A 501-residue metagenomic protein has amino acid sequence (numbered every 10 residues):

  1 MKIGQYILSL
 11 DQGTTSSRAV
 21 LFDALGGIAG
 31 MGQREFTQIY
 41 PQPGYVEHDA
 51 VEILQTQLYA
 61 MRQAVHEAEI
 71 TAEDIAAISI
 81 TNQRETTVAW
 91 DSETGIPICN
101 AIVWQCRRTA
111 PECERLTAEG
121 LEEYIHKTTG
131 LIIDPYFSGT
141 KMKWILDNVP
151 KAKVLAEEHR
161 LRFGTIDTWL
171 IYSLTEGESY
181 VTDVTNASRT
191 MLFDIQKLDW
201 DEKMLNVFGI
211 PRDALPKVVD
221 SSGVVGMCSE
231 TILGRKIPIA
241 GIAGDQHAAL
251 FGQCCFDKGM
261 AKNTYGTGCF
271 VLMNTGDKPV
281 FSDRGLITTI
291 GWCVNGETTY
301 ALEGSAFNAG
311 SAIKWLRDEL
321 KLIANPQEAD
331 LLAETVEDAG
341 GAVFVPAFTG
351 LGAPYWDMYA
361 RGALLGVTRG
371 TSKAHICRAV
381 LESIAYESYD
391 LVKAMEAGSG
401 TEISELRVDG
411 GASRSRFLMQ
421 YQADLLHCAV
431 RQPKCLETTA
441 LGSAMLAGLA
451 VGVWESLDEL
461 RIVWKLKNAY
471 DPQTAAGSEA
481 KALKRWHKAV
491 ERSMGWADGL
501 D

Functional and structural regions predicted by a protein language model:
M1-C99, K127, L233-P238, L426-V430 (+3 more regions): N-terminal glycine/serine-rich phosphate-binding loop of ATP-dependent small-molecule kinases, especially carbohydrate
K2-I3, L8-L10, A24, T71 (+6 more regions): Active-site core segments that coordinate phosphate-bearing ligands/cofactors across diverse enzyme families
Q83, G223, G411: Flexible loop residues that form catalytic and substrate-binding hotspots at small-molecule/glycan-binding clefts
C106: Carbohydrate-associated surface elements
V207-A214: A structural motif corresponding to the C-terminal end of an alpha-helix and its immediate exit/capping segment
K217-V224: Gly/charged, well-structured mid-domain segments that form the phosphate/adenylate-handling core of ATP-dependent
